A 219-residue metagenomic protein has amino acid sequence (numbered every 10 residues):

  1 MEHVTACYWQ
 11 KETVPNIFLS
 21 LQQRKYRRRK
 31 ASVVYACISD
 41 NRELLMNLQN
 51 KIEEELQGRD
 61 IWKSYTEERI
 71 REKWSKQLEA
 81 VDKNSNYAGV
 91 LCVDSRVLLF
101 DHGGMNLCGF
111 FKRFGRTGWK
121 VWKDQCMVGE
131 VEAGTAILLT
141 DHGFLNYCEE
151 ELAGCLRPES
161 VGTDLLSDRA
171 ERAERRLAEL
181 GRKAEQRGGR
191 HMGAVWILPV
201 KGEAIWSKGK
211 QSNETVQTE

Functional and structural regions predicted by a protein language model:
E2, V33, L91-D94: N-terminal nucleophile
E2-P15, E72-V81, G103-E132, E174-E185: PP2C/PPM family metal-dependent serine/threonine protein phosphatase catalytic domain, recognizing the conserved
E2-W9, E132-A133, L145-E219: C-terminal catalytic subdomain
Y8-W9, Q22-L44, D101, E130-C155 (+1 more regions): Conserved beta-strand-loop-short alpha-helix elements that form and flank the Mn2+/Mg2+-coordinating active site
V14-I70: Primarily the active-site beta-strand->alpha-helix module of PP2C/PPM metal-dependent phosphatases, and frequently
P15-R28, K83-G89, D94, G115-E150: Acidic loop->beta-strand submotif enriched in PP2C/PPM serine/threonine phosphatases
A31-V33, R96-L98, N106-L107, G115-R116 (+2 more regions): Hydrophobic residues embedded in beta-strands of well-ordered beta-sheets
L56-F110, G181-P199: Catalytic core of PPM/PP2C metal-dependent serine/threonine phosphatase domains
